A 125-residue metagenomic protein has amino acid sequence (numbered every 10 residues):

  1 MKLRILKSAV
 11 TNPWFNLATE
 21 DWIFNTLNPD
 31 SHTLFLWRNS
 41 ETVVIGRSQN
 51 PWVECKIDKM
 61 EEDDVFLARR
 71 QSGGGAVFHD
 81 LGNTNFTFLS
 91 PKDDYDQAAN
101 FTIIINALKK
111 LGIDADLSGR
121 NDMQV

Functional and structural regions predicted by a protein language model:
M1-N50: Active-site loop/lid in soluble adenylation, ligation, and acyl-transfer enzymes
L34-W37, V77, A115-L117: Short beta-strand
N39, I45, C55-E61, N83-N85: ATP-binding N-lobe of GHMP and related small-molecule kinases
N39-E41, L117-V125: Short, glycine/charge-rich beta-strand/loop segments that flank catalytic centers and engage negatively charged groups
W52-A76: Active-site cofactor/substrate anionic-group-binding motifs, chiefly glycine- and Lys/Arg-rich phosphate-binding loops
Q71-L89: Residues forming anionic-ligand binding surfaces in small-molecule and nucleic-acid pockets of primarily soluble enzymes
N83-N121: Contiguous, small/hydrophobic- and glycine-enriched helical/loop subdomains that border and often "cap" functional
